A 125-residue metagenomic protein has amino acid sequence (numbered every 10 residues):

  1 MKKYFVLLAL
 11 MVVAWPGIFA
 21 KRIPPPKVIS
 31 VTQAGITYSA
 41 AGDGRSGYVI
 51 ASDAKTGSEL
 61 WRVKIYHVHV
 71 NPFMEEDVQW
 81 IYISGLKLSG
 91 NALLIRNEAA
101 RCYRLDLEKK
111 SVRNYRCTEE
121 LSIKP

Functional and structural regions predicted by a protein language model:
Y4-V13: Sec-dependent N-terminal signal peptides
I18-P125: Secretory-pathway ectodomains
